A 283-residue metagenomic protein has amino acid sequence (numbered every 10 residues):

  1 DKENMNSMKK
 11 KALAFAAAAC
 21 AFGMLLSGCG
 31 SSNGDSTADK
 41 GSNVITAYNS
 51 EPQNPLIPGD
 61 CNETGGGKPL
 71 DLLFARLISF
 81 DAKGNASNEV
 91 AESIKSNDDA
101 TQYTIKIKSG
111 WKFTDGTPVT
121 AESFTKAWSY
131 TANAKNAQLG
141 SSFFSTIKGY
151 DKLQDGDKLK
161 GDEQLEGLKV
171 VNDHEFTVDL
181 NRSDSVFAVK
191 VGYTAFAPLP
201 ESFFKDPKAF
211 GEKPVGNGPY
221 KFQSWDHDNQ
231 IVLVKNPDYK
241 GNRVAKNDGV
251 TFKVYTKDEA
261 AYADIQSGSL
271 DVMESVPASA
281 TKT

Functional and structural regions predicted by a protein language model:
E3-L26: Sec-dependent bacterial lipoprotein signal peptides
L26-A38: Bacterial lipoprotein signal-peptidase II cleavage site
G41-N54, E92, Q102-I105, F124-A127 (+4 more regions): Short, well-ordered beta-strand elements
Y48-D98, V215: N-terminal lobe/hinge region of extracytoplasmic solute-binding protein
K106, S123-T125, A132, N136-P200: Surface-exposed binding/hinge segments that line and control ligand-binding clefts or catalytic entry sites
H174, D179-A245, G249: Gly/Pro-rich hinge or "lid" segments in bacterial periplasmic/extracellular proteins
K205-K208, P237-K282: Ligand-site clamp/hinge motif
